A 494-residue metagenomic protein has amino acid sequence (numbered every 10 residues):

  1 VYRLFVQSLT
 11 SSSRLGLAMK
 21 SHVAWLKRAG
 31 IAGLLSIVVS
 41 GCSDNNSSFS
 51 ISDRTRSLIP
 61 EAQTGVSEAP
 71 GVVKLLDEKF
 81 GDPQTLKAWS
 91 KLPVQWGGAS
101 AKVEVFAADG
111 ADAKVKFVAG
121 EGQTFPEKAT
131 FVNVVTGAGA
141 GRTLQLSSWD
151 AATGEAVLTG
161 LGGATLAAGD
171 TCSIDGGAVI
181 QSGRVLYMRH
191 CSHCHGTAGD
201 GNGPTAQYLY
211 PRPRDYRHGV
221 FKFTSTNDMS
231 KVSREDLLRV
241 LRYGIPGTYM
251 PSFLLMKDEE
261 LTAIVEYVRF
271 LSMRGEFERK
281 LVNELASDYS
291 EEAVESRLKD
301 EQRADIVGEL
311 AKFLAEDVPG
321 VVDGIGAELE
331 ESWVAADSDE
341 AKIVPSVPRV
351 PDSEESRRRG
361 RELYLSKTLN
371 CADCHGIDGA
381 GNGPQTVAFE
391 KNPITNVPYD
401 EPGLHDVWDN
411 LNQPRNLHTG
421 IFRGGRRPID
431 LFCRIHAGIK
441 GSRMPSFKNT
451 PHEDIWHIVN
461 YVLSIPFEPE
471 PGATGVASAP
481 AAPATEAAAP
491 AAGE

Functional and structural regions predicted by a protein language model:
F5-L15, M19-G30: Bacterial N-terminal signal peptides that target proteins for export
V38-G41: C-terminal motif of bacterial Sec signal peptides marking the signal peptidase cleavage site
S43-S50, A178, R184-P211, G244-G247 (+4 more regions): Periplasmic/extracellular electron-transfer cofactor-ligation site, primarily the c-type cytochrome heme-c attachment
F49-G97, Q207-M256, L261-R269, V294-E316 (+3 more regions): Extracytoplasmic electron-transfer domains, predominantly the class I c-type cytochrome c fold
E61-K102, A107, A111, G120 (+6 more regions): Electrostatic cytochrome c docking/interface patches
G97-D170: Autoprocessing Asn-cyclization modules and mimics
G177, L255-T262, L285, P451-I455 (+2 more regions): Extracellular/surface-associated beta-sandwich interaction domains
N283-S296: Charged, amphipathic alpha-helical linkers/stalks
